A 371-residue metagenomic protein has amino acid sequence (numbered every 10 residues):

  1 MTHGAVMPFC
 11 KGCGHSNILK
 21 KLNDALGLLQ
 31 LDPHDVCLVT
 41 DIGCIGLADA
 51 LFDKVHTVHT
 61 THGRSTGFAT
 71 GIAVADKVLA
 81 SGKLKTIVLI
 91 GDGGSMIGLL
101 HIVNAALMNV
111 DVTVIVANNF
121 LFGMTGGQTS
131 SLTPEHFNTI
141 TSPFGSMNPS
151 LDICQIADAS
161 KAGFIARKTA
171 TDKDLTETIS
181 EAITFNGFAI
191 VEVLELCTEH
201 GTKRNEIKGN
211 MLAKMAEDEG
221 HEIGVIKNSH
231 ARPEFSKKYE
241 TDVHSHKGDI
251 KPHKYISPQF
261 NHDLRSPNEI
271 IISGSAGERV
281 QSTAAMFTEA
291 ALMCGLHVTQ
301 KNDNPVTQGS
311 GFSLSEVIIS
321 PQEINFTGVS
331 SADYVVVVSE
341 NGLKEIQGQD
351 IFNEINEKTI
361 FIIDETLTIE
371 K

Functional and structural regions predicted by a protein language model:
M1-T113, T133, S146, H246-Q259: Cofactor-binding active-site loop characterized by glycine-rich and histidine/acidic residues
H3-M7, G12, S16-L19, H62 (+9 more regions): Electropositive phosphate-/nucleotide-binding environments in soluble metabolic enzymes
F9-K11, I87-I90, F164-T169, I190 (+1 more regions): Short catalytic-loop micro-motif centered on adjacent basic/acidic residues
I42-C44, N119-L121, D172, L194-H200: Glycine-rich beta-alpha junction loops
S95, V110-D111, G123, E135-P143 (+3 more regions): Active-site cofactor/cluster-binding pocket
N104-A106, I156, E181, A290: Hydrophobic/aromatic ligand-binding patch that stacks against planar heteroaromatic rings of cofactors or nucleotides
N109-S131: A short, conserved beta-to-alpha structural element at the edge of catalytic cores that scaffolds binding
S130-T184: Conserved thiamine diphosphate
